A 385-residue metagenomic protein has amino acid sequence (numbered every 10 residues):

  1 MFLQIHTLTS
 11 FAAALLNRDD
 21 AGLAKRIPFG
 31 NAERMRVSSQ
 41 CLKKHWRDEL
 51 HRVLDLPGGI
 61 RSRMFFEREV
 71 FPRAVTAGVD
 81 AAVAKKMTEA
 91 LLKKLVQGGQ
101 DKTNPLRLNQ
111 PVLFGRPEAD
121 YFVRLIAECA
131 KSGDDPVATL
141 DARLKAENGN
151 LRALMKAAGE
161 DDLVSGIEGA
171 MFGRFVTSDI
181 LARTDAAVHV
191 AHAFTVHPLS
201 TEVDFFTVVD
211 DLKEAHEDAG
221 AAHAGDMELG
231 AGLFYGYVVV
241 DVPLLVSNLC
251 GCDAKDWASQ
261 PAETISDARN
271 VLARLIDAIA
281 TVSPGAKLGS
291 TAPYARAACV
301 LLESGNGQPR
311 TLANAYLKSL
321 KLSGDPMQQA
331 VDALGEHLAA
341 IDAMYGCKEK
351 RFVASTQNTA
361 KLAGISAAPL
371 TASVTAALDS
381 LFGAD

Functional and structural regions predicted by a protein language model:
M1-R36, Q40-D385: Basic polyanion-binding and macromolecular-assembly surfaces
